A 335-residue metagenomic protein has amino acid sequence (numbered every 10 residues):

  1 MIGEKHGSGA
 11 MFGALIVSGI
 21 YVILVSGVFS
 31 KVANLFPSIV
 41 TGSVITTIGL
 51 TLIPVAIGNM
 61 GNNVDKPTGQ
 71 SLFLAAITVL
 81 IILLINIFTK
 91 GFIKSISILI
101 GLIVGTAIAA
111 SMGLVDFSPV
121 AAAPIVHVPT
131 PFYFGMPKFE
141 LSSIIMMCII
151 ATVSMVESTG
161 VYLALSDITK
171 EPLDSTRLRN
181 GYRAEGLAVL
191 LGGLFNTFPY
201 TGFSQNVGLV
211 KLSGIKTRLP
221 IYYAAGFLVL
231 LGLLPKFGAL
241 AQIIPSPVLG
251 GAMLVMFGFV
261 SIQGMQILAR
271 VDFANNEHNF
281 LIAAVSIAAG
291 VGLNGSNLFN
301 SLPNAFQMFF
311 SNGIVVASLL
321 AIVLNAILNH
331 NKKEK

Functional and structural regions predicted by a protein language model:
M1-A75, I243, P247: Early transmembrane hairpin of solute transport permeases
E4-G7, S30-S38, P67, N206-A224 (+2 more regions): Transmembrane helix-loop boundary segments of multi-pass membrane transporters
V17-S26, S43-I57, L74-F88, L99-L114 (+6 more regions): Hydrophobic core segments of alpha-helical transmembrane domains in multi-pass membrane transport and ion-translocation
Y21-N34, I82-K90, T159-I168, S204-L212 (+2 more regions): C-terminal ends of transmembrane helices
I39, T68-A76, K94-L99, I243-L254 (+2 more regions): Loop-to-transmembrane alpha-helix initiation sites
G58-P67, D116-F134, F237-I243, N297-M308: Membrane-interface helix termini and inter-helical loops of multi-pass transporters
K94-R179, P303-F306: Helix-loop-helix hairpins and the membrane-proximal interhelical loops of multi-pass alpha-helical transport proteins
M146-R218: Membrane-embedded helical hairpins/re-entrant loop segments and their flanking transmembrane helices within multi-pass
